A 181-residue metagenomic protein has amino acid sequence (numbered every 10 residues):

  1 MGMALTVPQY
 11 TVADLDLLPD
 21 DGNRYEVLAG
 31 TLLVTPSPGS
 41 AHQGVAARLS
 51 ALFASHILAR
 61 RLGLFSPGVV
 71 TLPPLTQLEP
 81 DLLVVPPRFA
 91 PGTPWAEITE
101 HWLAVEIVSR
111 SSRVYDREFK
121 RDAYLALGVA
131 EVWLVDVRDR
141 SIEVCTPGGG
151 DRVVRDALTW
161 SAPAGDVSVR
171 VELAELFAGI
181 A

Functional and structural regions predicted by a protein language model:
M1-A181: Gly/Pro/Ser/Thr-rich low-complexity, intrinsically disordered segments predominantly at protein N-termini
